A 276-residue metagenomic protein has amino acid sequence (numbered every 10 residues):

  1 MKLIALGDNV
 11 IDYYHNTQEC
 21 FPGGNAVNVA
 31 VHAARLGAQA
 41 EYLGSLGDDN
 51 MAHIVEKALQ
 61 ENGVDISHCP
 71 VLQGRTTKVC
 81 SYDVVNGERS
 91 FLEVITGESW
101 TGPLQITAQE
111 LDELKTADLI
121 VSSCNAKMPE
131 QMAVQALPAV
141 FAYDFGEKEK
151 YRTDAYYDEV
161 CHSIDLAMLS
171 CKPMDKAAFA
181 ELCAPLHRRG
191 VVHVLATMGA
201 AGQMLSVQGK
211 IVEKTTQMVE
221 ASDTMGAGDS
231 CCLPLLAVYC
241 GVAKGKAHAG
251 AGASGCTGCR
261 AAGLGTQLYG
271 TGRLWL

Functional and structural regions predicted by a protein language model:
M1-I4, A58-Q60, I66-P70, V85-V212 (+1 more regions): Ribokinase/PfkB-type carbohydrate-kinase core domain
K2-L3, I11-V79, V85-N86, G270: Substrate-binding N-lobe of the ribokinase-like
A5-D8, A261: N-terminal targeting/anchoring "stem" of glycan-biosynthesis enzymes
D8, D12, D144, D223 (+1 more regions): Acidic active-site catalytic centers that drive phospho-/nucleotidyl reactions and related ester hydrolyses
N9, G47, A126, P173 (+2 more regions): Glycine-rich beta-alpha junction loops
V10-Y13, K148, V219-E220, V242: A short, flexible beta-alpha/helix-coil linker loop
C20-G24, N50, T76, Y151 (+4 more regions): Residues at secondary-structure transition points
A180-L276: Conserved phosphate-binding/catalytic region of the ribokinase-like
